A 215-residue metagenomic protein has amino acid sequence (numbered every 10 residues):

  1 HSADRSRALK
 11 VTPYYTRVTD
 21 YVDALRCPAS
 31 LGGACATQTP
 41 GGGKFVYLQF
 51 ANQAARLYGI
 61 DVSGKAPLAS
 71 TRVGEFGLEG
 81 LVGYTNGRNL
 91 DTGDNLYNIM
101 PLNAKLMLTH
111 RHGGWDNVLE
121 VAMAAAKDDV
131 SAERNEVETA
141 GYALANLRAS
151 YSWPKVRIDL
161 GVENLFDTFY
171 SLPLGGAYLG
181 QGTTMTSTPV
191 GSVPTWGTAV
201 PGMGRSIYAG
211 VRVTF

Functional and structural regions predicted by a protein language model:
S2-D4, H110-G114, Y151-K155, F215: A generic beta-sheet turn/junction motif
D4, T12, E133-E138, A145-A149 (+1 more regions): Short, glycine/charged-rich beta-strand-loop motifs at protein surfaces that mediate ligand recognition and catalysis
R5, Y58, G74, L102 (+3 more regions): Exposed loop/turn and edge beta-strand positions of beta-sandwich/beta-sheet ligand-binding modules
A8-V18, A34-A132, G210-T214: Gram-negative outer-membrane beta-barrel transporters
R17-T19, A24, A125-D128, S150-F215: C-terminal beta-signal and adjacent terminal beta-strands/loops of Gram-negative outer-membrane beta-barrel proteins
V22-L31, Q38, K44-A55, G93-Y97 (+4 more regions): Extracellular/periplasm-exposed beta-strand and loop segments of Gram-negative cell-envelope proteins, dominated by
P101-H112, A143-A149, Q181-G182: Feature captures outer-membrane beta-barrel proteins of Gram-negative bacteria and organelles
